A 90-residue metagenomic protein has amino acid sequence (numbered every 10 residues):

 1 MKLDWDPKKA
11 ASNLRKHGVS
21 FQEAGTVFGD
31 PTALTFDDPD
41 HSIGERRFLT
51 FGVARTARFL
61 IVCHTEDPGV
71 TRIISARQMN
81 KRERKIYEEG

Functional and structural regions predicted by a protein language model:
M1-G90: Ribonuclease/tRNase effector modules and their secretory precursors
